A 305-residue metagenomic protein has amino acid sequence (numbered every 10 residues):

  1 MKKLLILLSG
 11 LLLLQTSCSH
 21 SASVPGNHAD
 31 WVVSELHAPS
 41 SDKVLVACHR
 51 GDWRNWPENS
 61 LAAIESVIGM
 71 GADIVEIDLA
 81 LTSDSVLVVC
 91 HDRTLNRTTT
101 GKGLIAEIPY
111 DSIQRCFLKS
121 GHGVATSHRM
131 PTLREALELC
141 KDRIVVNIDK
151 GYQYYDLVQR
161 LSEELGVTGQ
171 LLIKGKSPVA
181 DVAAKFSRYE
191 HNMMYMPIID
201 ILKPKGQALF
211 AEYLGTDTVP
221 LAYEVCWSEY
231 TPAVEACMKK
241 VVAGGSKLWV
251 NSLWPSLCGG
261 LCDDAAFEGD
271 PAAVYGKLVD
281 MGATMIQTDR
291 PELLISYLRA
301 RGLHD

Functional and structural regions predicted by a protein language model:
M1-H28: Bacterial Sec-dependent N-terminal signal peptides
C18-D305: Phosphate-group recognition and catalysis centered on beta-loop-alpha active-site segments
